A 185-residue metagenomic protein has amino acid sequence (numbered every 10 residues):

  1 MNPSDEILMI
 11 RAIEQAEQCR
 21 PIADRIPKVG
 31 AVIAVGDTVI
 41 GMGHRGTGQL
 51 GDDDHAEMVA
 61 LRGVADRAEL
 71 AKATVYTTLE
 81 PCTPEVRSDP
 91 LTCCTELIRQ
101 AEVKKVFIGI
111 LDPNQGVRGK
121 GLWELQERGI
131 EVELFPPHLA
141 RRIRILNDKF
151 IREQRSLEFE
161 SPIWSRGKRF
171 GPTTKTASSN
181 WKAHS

Functional and structural regions predicted by a protein language model:
M1-R20, R87-S185: Zinc-dependent deaminase
R25-V29, L157: Short, basic and Ser/Thr-rich N-terminal targeting/leader segments
K28-D37, P162: Short beta-strand scaffold segments in enzyme catalytic cores
G41-G43, T173: Short hydrophobic alpha-helix segments
G46, T78, G109: Conserved residues at the C-terminal ends of beta-strands
G46-R62: A short, polar/charged loop-to-alpha-helix boundary motif
Q49-D54, V75-I98, G116: Local cysteine-cluster metal-coordination motifs and their immediate loop/turn environment, predominantly Fe-S cluster
A65, E69-L79: Immediate flanking context of iron-sulfur cluster ligation sites
